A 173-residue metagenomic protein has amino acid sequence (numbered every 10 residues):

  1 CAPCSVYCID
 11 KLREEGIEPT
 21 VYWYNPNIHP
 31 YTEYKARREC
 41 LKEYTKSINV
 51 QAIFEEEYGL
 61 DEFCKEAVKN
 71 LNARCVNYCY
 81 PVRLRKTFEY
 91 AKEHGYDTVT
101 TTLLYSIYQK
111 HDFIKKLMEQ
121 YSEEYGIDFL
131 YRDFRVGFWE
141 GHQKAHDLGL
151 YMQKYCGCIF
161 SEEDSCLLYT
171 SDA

Functional and structural regions predicted by a protein language model:
C1-V136: ATP-dependent adenylation/nucleotidyltransferase module used to activate substrates
L12, S165-L167: Iron-sulfur (Fe-S) cluster-binding segments and ferredoxin-like electron-carrier domains, especially [2Fe-2S]
E56-Y58, W139-E140, M152-K154, C158 (+1 more regions): An N-terminal assembly and electron-transfer interface module characteristic of large anaerobic redox and radical
N72-Y80, D147-F160: A polyampholytic, Gly/Pro-enriched intrinsically disordered region
E140-L148: Short, intrinsically disordered, charge-biased short linear motifs at domain edges
Y169-A173: Conserved small/polar residues in nucleotide/adenosyl-binding loops
